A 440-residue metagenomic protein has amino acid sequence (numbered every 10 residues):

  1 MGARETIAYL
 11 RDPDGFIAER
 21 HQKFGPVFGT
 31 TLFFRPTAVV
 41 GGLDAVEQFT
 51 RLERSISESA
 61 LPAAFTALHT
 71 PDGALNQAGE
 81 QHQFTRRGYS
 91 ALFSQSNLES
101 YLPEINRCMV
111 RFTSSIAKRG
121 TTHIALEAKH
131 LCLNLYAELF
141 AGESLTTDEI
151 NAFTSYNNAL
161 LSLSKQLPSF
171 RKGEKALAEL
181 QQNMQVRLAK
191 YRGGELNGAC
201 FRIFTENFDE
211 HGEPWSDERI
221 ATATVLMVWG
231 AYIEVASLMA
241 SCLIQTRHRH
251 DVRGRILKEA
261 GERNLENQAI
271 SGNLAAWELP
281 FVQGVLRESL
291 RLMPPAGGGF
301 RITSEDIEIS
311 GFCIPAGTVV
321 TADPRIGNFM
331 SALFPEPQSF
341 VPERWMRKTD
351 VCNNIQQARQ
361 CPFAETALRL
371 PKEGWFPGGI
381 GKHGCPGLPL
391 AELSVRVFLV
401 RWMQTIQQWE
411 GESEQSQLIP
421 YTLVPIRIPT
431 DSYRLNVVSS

Functional and structural regions predicted by a protein language model:
M1, R247-P295, S310, P315-T318 (+4 more regions): Cytochrome P450 I-helix active-site segment
M1-L68, F84, R107-R111, G374: N-terminal membrane-proximal hinge/A-helix region immediately C-terminal to the signal-anchor transmembrane segment
T6-A18, K23-G25, E266-S310, S331 (+2 more regions): Conserved cytochrome P450 K-helix E-x-x-R motif and the immediately C-terminal K′/meander segment
G42, A231, G317: Short, conserved phosphate/pyrophosphate- and ester-handling motifs at nucleotide-, phospho-/glycolipid
P62, L98-M239: Cytochrome P450 heme-thiolate monooxygenase catalytic core
Y232-E259, P389-I406: Cytochrome P450 catalytic-core helices
A322-E365, G378: Conserved cytochrome P450 K-helix/beta-meander segment immediately N-terminal to the heme-binding cysteine loop
I380-H383, L388-I426: Cytochrome P450 heme-binding "Cys pocket" and the immediately downstream C-terminal segment
